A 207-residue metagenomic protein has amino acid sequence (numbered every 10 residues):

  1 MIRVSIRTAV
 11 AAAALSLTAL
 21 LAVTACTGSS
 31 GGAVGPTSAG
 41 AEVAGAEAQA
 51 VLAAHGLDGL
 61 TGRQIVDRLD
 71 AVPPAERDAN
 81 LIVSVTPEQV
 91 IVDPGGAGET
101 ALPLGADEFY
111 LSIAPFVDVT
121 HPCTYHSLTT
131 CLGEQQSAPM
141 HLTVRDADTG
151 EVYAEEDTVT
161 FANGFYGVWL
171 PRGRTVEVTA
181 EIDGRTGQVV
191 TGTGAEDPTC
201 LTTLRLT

Functional and structural regions predicted by a protein language model:
I2-A13: Bacterial N-terminal signal peptides that target proteins for export
L21-A25: C-terminal motif of bacterial Sec signal peptides marking the signal peptidase cleavage site
T27-S30: Bacterial signal peptide processing site
T100-L104, F109-F116, A195-T207: Extracellular beta-sheet/turn segments enriched in Thr/Pro/Gly and aliphatic residues
P103-Y153: Mid-length scaffold segments of soluble, non-membrane domains
T149-N163: Short, acidic Ser/Thr/Gly-rich low-complexity loop/linker segments typical of extracellular and cell-surface proteins
T160-V168, V178: Glycine-centered loop-to-beta-strand initiation motif
R174-I182: A short, solvent-exposed beta-strand micro-motif common in secreted/extracellular proteins
